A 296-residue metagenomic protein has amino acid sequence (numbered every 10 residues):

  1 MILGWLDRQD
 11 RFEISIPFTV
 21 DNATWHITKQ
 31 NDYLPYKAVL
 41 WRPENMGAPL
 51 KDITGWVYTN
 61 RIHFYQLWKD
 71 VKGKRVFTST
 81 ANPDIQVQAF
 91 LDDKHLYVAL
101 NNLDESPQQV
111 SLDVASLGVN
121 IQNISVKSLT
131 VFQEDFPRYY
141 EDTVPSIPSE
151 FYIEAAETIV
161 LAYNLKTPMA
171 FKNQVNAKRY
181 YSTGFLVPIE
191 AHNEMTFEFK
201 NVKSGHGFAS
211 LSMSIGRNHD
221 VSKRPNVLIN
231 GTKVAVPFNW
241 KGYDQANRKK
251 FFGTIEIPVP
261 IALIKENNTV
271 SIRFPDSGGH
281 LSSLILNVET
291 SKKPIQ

Functional and structural regions predicted by a protein language model:
M1-H63: Aromatic/acidic polysaccharide-binding cleft in carbohydrate-active enzymes
R11-P17, K72-T80: Acidic/polar loop patches that form or flank catalytic/metal-binding clefts of enzymes that bind anionic ligands
W25-H26, F77, A99, P107-L112: Extended hydrophobic-aromatic, low-complexity segments
I53-W56, D70, N102-D104: Amphipathic heptad-repeat coiled-coil/leucine-zipper-like oligomerization helices
P83-D92: Short, surface-exposed beta-strand/loop micro-motifs that present aromatic residues
K94-L103: Short, well-ordered beta-strand segments enriched in hydrophobic/aromatic residues
N102-Q296: C-terminal beta-sandwich/jelly-roll accessory domains of carbohydrate-active enzymes
